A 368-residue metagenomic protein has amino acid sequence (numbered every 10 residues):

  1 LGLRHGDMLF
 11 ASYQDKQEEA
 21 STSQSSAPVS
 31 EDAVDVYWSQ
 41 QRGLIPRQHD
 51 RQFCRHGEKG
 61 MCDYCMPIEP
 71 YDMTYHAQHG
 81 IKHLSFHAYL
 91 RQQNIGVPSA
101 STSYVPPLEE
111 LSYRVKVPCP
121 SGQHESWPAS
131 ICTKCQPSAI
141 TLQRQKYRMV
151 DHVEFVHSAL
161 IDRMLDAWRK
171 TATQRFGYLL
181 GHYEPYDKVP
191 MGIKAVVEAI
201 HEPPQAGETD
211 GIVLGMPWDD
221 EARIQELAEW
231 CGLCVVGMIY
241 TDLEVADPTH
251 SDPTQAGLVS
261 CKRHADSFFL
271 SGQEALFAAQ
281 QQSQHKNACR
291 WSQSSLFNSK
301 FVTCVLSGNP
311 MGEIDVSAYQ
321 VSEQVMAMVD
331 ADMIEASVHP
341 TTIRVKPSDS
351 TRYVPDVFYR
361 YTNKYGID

Functional and structural regions predicted by a protein language model:
D7, Y13-G237, T241-T351, D368: N-terminal beta-strand/alpha-helix entry module and adjacent surface of metal-dependent catalytic domains
R360-D368: Extended low-complexity, compositionally biased segments
